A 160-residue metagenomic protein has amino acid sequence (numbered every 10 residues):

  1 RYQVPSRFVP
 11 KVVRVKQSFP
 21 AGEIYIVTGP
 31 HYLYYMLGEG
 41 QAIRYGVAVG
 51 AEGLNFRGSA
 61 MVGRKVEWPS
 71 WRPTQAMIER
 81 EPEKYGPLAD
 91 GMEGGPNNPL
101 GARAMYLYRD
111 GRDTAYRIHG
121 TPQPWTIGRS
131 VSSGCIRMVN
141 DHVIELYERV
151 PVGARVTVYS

Functional and structural regions predicted by a protein language model:
R1-R80, G94: Cell wall/extracellular polymer interaction/catalysis modules
F19, A51-S59, P69, R80-S160: Exported/periplasmic cell-wall-interacting domains
